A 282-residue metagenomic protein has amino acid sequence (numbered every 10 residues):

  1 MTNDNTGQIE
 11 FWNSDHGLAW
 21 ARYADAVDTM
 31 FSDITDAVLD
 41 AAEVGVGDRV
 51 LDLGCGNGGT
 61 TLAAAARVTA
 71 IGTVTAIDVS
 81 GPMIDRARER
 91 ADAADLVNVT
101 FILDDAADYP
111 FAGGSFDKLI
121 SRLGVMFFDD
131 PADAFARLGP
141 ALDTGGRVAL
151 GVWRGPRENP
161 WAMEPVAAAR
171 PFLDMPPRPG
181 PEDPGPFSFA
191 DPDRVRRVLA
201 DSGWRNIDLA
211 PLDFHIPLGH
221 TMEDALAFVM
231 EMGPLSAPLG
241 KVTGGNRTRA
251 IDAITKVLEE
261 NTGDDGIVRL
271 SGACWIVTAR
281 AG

Functional and structural regions predicted by a protein language model:
N3-F11, H16-A19, Y23, D28-F31 (+2 more regions): Conserved Class I S-adenosyl-L-methionine
T29-D48, A63: Conserved alpha-helix/loop element of class I SAM-dependent methyltransferases that forms part of the SAM/SAH-binding
A42-V44, V68, L142, T262: A generic alpha-to-beta junction signature in SAM-dependent methyltransferases
R49-Y109, D133: Class I SAM-dependent methyltransferase SAM/SAH-binding core
V68, A91, A169, L199 (+2 more regions): Conserved hydrophobic residues forming the short capping helix/wall of the S-adenosyl-L-methionine
A107-K118: A short acidic, Gly/Pro-enriched loop at the edge of an enzyme's catalytic core that lines a small-molecule cofactor
D117-A132, R154: A short SAM/SAH-binding and catalytic strip from SAM-dependent methyltransferases
A132, G139, D143, R147-H220 (+1 more regions): Conserved catalytic/acceptor-binding region of the Class I
